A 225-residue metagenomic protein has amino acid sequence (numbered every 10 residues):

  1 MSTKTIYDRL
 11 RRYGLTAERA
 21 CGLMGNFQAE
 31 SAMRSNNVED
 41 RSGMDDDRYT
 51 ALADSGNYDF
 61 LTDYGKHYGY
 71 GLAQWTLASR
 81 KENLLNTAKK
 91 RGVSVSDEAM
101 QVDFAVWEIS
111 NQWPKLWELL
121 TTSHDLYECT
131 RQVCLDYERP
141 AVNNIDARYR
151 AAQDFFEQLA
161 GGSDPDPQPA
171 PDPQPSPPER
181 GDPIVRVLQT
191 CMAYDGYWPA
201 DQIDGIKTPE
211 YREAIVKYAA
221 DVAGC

Functional and structural regions predicted by a protein language model:
M1-M33: Export/targeting segments at the very N-terminus of extracytoplasmic proteins
T3, T16-A20, G65-Y68, S94-V102 (+7 more regions): Solvent-exposed, acidic/flexible segments
T3-Y7, A20-M24, L72, A99-V102 (+8 more regions): Extracytoplasmic/secreted envelope proteins and their assembly/folding machinery, especially bacterial periplasmic
T5, S31-T121: Peptidoglycan-targeting cell-wall enzymes and recognition modules
G14-M24, S35-S42, K115-D125, C129 (+1 more regions): Surface-exposed patches in mature extracellular/periplasmic domains of secreted proteins
F27-S31, W75-T76, L120-N143, I206-D221: Acidic helix/loop microenvironments that form the catalytic cleft of cell-wall polysaccharide enzymes
K81-P177: Non-catalytic cell-wall polysaccharide-engagement segments
P175-R186, T190-C225: Short acidic, glycine/serine/threonine-rich helix-capping segments at coil-helix boundaries
